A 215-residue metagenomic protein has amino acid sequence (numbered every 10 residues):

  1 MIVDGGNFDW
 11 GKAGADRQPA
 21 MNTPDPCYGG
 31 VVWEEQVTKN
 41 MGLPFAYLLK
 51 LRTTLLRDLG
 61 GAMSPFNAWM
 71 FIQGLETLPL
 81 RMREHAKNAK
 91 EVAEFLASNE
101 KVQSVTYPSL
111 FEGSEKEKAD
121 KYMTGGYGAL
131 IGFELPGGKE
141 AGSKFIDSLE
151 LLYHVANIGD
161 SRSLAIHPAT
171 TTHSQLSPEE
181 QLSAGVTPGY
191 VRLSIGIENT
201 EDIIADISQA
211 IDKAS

Functional and structural regions predicted by a protein language model:
M1-L130, E134-I146, E150-R162: Active-site C-terminal subdomain of aminotransferase-like
R81, D147-S148, S163-S215: PLP-dependent enzyme catalytic core of the Aspartate aminotransferase-like
